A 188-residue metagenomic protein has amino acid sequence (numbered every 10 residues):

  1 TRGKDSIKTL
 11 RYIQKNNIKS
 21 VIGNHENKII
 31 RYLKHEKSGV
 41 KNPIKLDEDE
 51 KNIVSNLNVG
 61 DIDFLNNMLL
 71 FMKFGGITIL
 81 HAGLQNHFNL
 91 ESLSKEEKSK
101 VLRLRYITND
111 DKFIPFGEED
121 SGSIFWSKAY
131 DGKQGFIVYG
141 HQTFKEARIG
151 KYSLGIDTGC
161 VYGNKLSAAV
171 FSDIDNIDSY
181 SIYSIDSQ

Functional and structural regions predicted by a protein language model:
T1-R2, L84, F144, C160: Short active-site segment of divalent metal-dependent hydrolases/proteases that encodes the spacing between
R2-F113: Active-site neighborhood of divalent metal-dependent phosphoester bond hydrolases
K95-Q188: Acidic, His/Gly-rich catalytic cores of divalent-metal-dependent hydrolytic chemistry
